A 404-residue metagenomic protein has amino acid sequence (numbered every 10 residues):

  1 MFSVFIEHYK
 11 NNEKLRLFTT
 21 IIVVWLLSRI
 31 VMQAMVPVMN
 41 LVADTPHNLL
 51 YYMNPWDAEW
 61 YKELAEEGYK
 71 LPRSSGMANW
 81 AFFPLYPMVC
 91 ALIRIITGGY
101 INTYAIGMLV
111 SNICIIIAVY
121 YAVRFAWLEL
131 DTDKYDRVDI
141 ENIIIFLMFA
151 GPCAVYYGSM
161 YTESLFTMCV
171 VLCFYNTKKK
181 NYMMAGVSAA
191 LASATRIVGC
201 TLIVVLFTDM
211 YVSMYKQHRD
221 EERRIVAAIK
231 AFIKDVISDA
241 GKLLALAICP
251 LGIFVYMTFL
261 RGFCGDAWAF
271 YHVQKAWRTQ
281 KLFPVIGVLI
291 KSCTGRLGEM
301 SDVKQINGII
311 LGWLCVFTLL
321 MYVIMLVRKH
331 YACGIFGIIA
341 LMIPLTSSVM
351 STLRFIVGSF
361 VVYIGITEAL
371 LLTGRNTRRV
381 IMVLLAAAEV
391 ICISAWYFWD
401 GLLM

Functional and structural regions predicted by a protein language model:
S28-N40, D44, M53, A192 (+5 more regions): Membrane-lumen/periplasm interface segments of specific transmembrane helices in polyprenyl phosphate-linked
P55-K70, S75-G99, I286-C293: Short hydrophobic/aromatic helix or loop-helix immediately within or flanking a transmembrane segment in polytopic
W80-P84, T97-I117, Y156, D302-G312: Loop-to-helix entry region of an early transmembrane alpha helix in multi-pass inner-membrane enzymes
I101-A105, A122-A150, M184, Y331-I335: Transmembrane-helix signature of polytopic, membrane-embedded enzymes that assemble or transfer cell-envelope glycans
I106-D131, F317-M321: Transmembrane-helix motifs of polytopic, lipid-linked glycan transferases
C114, N142-T177, M184, L191-L202 (+1 more regions): Multi-pass, polyprenyl lipid-linked donor-dependent membrane glycosyltransferases
L246-P250, L372-L402: Signature aromatic-anchored transmembrane alpha helix within multi-pass, membrane-resident enzymes that catalyze glycan
I324-T346, T352-F355: Transmembrane alpha-helix segments characteristic of polytopic inner-membrane glycan-assembly/cell-envelope
